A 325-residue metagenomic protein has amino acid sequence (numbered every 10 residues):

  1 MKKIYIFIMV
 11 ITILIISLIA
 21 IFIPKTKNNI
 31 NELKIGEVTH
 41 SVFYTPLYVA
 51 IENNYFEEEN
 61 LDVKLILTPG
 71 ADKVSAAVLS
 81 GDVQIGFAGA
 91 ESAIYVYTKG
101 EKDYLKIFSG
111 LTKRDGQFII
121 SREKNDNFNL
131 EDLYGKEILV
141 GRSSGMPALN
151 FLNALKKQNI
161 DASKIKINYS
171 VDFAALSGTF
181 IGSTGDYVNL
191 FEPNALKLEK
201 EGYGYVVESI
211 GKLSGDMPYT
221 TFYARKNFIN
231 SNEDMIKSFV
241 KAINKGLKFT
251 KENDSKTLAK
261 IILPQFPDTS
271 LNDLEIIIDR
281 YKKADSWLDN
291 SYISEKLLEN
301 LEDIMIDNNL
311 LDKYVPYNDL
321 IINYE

Functional and structural regions predicted by a protein language model:
M1-N60, E299-E325: N-terminal hydrophobic or amphipathic helices and topogenic motifs
N28-I160, K166-V171, T179, D186-E192 (+3 more regions): Short, glycine-/small- and polar/acidic-enriched structural segments that line small-molecule recognition paths
F43-P46, E52, V74, G89-S92 (+12 more regions): Stable alpha-helical elements in mature extracytoplasmic
K64, E275-D285, V315-E325: Short linear loop/turn motifs
V83, F87, I181-G182, Y281-E295 (+1 more regions): Short amphipathic alpha-helical segments at helix boundaries and their inter-helical linkers
S92, A174-Q265: Pocket-lining segment of extracytoplasmic ligand-binding domains
N230-L310: Secondary-structure end/capping motifs
